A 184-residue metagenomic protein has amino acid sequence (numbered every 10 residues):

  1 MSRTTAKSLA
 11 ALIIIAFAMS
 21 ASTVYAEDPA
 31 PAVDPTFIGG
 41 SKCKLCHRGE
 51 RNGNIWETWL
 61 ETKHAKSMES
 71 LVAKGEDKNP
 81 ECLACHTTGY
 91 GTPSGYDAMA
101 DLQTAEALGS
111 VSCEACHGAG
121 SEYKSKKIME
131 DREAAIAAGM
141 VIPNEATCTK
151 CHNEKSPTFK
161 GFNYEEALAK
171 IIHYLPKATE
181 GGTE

Functional and structural regions predicted by a protein language model:
M1-L12: Bacterial N-terminal signal peptides that target proteins for export
K7, S20-A26: Sec/Tat signal peptide C-region and signal peptidase I cleavage site
A10-S20: Bacterial N-terminal signal peptides
V24-S110, E114-A115, G120-P143, F162-E184: Sequence context of c-type cytochrome heme-c attachment sites
V141-P157: A contiguous, mid-protein "functional segment" used to position or interact with cofactors/ions or partner subunits
